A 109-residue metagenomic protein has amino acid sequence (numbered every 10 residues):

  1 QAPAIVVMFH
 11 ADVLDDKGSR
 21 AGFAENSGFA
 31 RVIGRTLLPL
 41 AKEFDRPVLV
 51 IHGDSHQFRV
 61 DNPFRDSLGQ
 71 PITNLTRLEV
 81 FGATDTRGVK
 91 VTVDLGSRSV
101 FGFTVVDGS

Functional and structural regions predicted by a protein language model:
Q1-F64: His/acidic metal-ligating clusters that form di-metal
Q57-S109: Binuclear metal-dependent phosphoesterase catalytic core
